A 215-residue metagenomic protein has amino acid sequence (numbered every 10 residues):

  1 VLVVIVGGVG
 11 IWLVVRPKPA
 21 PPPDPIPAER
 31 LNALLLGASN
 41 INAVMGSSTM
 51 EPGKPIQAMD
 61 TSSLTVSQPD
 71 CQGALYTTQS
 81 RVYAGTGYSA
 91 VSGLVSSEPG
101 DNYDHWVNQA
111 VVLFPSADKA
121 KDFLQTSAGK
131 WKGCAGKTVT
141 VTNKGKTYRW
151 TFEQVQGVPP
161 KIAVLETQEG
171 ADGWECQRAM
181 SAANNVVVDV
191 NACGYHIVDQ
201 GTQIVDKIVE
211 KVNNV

Functional and structural regions predicted by a protein language model:
V1-P23: Hydrophobic single-pass membrane-targeting/anchoring helices
P17-G93: N-terminal "mature-domain start" segment
P55-Q57, G129-E175: Short Gly/Thr-rich strand-loop-strand
D70-A74, G133-A135, E175-Q177, A192-G194: Sequence contexts marking disulfide-bonded cysteines in secreted/extracellular proteins
S89-Q125: A short acidic-to-branched-hydrophobic micro-motif
H105-N108, D172-R178: Short, surface-exposed coil-to-beta transition loops
G157-P160, M180-V187: Short, solvent-exposed coil/turn segments at beta-strand boundaries
N185, D189-V215: Surface-exposed amphipathic alpha-helical segments
